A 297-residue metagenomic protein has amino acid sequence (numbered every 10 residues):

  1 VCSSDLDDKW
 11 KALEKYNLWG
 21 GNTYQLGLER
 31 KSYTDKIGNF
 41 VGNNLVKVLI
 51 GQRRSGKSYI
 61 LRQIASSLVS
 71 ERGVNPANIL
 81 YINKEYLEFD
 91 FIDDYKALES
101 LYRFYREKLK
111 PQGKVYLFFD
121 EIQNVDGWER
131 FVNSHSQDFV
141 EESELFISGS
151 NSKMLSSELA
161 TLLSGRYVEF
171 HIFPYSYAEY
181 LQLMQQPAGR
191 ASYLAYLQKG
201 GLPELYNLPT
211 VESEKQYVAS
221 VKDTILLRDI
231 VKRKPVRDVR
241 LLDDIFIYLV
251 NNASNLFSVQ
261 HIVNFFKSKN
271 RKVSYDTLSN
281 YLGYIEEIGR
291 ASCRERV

Functional and structural regions predicted by a protein language model:
V1-S3, E295-V297: Short, small-residue-biased leader/transition segments that mark boundaries at the very start of proteins
Y24-G42: Pre-Walker A adenine-sensing motif
L49: Hydrophobic anchor at the beta1->P-loop junction of P-loop NTPases
S58: Walker A/P-loop
N78, V211-R296: Accessory nucleic acid-recognition modules appended to NTPase machines
L80-G113: Short glycine-rich substrate-engagement loop in P-loop NTPases that contacts/grips substrate
E129-I147, A160-T161: Conserved catalytic/switch belt of AAA+ P-loop NTPases
K153-V168, M184-Q185: Short regulatory helix/loop adjacent to the ATP-binding pocket of P-loop NTPases
